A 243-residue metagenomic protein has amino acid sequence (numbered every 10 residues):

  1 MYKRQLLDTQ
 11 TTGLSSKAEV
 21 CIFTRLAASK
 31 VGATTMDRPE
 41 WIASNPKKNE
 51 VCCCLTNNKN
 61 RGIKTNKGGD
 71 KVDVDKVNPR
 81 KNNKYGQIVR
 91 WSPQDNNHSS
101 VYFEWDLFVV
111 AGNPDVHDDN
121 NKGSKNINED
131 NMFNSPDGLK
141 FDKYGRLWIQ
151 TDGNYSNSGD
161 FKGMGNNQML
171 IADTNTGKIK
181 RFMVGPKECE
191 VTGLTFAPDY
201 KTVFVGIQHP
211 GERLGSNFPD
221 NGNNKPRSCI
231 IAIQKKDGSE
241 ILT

Functional and structural regions predicted by a protein language model:
K3-T243: Sequence/structural signature of beta-propeller domains
